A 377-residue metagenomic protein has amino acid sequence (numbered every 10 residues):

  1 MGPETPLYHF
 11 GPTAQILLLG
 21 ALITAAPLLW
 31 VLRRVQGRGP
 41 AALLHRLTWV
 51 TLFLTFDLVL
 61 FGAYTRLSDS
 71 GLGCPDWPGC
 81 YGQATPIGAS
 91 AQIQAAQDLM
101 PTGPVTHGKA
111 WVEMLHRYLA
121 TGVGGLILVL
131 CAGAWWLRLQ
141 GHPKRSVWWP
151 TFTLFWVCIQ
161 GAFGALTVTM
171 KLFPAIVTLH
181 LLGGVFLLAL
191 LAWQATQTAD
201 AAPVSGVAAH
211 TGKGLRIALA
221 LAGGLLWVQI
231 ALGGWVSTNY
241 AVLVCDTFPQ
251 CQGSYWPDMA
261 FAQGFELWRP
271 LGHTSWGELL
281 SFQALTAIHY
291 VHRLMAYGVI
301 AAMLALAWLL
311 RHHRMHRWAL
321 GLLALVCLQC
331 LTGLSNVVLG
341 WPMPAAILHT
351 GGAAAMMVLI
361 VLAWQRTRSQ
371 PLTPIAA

Functional and structural regions predicted by a protein language model:
M1-G39: Transmembrane alpha-helices
G2-G11, F61-C74, F155-L181, W235-T247 (+1 more regions): Interfacial helix-loop-helix junctions of multi-pass membrane proteins
G2-P3, S70-M114, V242-L285: Extracytosolic (periplasmic/ER-lumenal) interhelical loops and adjacent juxtamembrane/interface segments of multi-pass
G11-G20, W111-V129, P174-L187, A287-A305 (+1 more regions): Membrane-interface loop-to-helix entry segments
T24-R34, C131-A132, A192-A195, L306-W308 (+1 more regions): Alpha-helical transmembrane segments
L47-D69, G224-V236: N-terminal signal-anchor transmembrane alpha helix
A132-T151, A307-L322: Membrane-interface helix-loop-helix junctions at transmembrane boundaries of multi-pass membrane enzymes, predominantly
L190-G214, A218, V358-A377: A juxtamembrane structural motif centered on a specific transmembrane helix
